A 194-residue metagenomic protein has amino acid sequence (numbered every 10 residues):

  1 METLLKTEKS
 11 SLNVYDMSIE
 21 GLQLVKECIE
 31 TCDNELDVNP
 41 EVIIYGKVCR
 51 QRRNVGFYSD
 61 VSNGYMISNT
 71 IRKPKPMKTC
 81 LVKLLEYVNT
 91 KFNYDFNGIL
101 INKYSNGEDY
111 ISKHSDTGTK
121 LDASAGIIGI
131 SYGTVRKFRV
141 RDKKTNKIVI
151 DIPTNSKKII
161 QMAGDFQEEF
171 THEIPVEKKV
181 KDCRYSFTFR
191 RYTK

Functional and structural regions predicted by a protein language model:
M1-K194: Non-heme Fe(II) oxygenase metal-center motifs and adjacent flexible, charged/small-residue loops
